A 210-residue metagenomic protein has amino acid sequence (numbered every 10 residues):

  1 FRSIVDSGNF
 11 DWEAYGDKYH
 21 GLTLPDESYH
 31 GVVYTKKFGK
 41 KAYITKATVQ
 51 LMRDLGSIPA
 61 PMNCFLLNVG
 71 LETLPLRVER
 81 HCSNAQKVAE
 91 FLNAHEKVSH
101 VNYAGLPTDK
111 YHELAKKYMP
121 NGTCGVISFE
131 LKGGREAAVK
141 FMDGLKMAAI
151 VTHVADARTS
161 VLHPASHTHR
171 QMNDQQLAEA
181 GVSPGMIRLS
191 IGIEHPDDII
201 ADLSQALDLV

Functional and structural regions predicted by a protein language model:
F1-V126, E130-R158: Active-site C-terminal subdomain of aminotransferase-like
R77, D143, T159-V210: PLP-dependent enzyme catalytic core of the Aspartate aminotransferase-like
